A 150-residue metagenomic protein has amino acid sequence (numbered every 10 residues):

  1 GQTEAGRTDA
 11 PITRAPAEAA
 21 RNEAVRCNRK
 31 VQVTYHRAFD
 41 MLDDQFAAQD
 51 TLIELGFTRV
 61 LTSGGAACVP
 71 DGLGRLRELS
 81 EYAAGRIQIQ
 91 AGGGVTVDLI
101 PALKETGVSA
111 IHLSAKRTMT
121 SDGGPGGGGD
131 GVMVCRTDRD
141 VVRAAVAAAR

Functional and structural regions predicted by a protein language model:
T3-R29, M41-A48, G64-Y82, V97-A102 (+1 more regions): Active-site-adjacent beta->alpha loops and helix N-cap segments on the catalytic face of soluble alpha/beta enzymes
V31-R37, V60-T62, I87-G93, S109-L113: Hydrophobic faces of well-ordered beta-strands that scaffold small-molecule active sites in alpha/beta enzyme cores
I53-E54, K104: Non-catalytic positions within long, well-ordered alpha-helices that form the structural scaffold/packing of enzyme
A83, G107: Active-site catalytic pocket residues across diverse enzymes, especially alpha/beta-hydrolases
A84, H112, R150: Short conserved AdoMet
D98, V108-S109: Active-site-adjacent structural elements that line small-molecule/cofactor binding pockets in enzymes
A144-A149: C-terminal alpha-helix
